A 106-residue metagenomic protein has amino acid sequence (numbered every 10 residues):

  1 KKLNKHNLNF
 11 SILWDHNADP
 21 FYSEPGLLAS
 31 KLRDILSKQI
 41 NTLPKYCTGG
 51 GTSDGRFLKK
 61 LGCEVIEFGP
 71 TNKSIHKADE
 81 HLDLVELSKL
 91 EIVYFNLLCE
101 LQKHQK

Functional and structural regions predicted by a protein language model:
K1-K106: Metal-dependent amide/peptide-bond hydrolase catalytic core, centered on the "pita-bread" metallohydrolase fold
